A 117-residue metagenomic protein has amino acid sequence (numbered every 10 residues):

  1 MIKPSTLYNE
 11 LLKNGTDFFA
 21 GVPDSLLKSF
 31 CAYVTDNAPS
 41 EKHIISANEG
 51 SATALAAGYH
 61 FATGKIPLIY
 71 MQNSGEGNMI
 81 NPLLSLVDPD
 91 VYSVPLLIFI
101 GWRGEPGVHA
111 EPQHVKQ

Functional and structural regions predicted by a protein language model:
M1-Q117: Thiamine diphosphate
